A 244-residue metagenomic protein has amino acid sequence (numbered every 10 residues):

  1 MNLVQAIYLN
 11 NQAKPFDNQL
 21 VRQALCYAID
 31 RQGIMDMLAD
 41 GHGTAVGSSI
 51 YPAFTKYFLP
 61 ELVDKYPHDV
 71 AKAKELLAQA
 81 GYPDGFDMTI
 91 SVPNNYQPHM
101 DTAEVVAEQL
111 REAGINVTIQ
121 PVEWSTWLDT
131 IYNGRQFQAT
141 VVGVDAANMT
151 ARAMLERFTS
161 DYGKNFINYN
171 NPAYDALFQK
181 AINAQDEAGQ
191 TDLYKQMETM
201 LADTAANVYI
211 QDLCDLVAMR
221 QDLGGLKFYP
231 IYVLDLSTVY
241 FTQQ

Functional and structural regions predicted by a protein language model:
N2-G47, L76, D87-H99, Q185-D203: Alpha-helical secondary-structure segments
L3-Y8, G47-S48, N165, Q179 (+1 more regions): Small-molecule pocket liners
Q5-N11, P15, G33-L38, S125-T159 (+1 more regions): Pocket-flanking alpha-helical
P15-L20, A28-I29, V63-A71, Y96-E104 (+3 more regions): Soluble non-cytosolic domains of exported or imported proteins
L20, M35, N116-L128, N133 (+2 more regions): Extracytoplasmic/peripheral linker and loop segments enriched in polar/acidic and small residues with frequent Thr/Pro
T44-Q79, Y96-H99: Structural transition elements
T55, A78-A146, T159-D161, E187 (+1 more regions): Ligand/substrate-recognition segments at binding pockets and active sites
V217-Q244: Long beta-strand-rich cores associated with HINT superfamily self-processing modules
